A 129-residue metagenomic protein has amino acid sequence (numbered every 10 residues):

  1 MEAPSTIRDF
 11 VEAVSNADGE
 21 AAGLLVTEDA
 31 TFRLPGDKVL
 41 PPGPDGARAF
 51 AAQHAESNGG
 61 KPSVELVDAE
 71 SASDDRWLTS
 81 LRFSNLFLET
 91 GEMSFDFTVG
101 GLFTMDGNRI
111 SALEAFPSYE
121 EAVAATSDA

Functional and structural regions predicted by a protein language model:
M1-E28, S127-A129: Short, low-complexity N-terminal intrinsically disordered segments enriched in polar/charged residues
I7, V14, V26, A47 (+3 more regions): Hydrophobic alpha-helical core bundles mediating ligand binding, dimerization, or RNAP-core interactions
V11, G36, S111: Generic anion/oxyanion-binding catalytic loop in active/binding sites
A13, R33, L86-F87: Alpha-helix C-capping/helix-to-loop hinge sites
E20-D75: A solvent-exposed, acidic/Ser-Thr-rich amphipathic alpha-helical stretch
A52-A129: A beta-strand edge to alpha-helix "cap/lid" segment located at domain peripheries
